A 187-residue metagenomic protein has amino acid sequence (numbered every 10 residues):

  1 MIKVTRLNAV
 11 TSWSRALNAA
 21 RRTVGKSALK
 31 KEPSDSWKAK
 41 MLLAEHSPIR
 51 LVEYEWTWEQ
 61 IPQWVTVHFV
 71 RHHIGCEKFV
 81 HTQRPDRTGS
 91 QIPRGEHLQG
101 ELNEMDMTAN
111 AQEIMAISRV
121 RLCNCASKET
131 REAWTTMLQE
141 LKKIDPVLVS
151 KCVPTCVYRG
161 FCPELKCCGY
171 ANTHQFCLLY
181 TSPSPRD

Functional and structural regions predicted by a protein language model:
M1-S182: Family-specific signature for flavin-dependent thymidylate synthase
P183-D187: A short, hydrophobic C-terminal helix/tail in secreted or cell-surface proteins
